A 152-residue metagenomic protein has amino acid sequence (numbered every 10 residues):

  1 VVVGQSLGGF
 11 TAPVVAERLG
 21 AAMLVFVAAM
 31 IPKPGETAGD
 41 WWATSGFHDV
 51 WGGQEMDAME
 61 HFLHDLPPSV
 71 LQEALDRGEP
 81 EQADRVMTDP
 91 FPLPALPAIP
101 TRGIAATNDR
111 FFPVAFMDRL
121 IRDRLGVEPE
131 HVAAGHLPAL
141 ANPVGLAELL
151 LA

Functional and structural regions predicted by a protein language model:
V3-G8, A12: Gly/Ala-rich beta-loop-alpha elbow adjacent to hydrolase catalytic centers
V15, L120, L149-L150: Hydrophobic residues on the short alpha-helix immediately C-terminal to a glycine-rich phosphate/catalytic loop
E17-M59, R85-V86, P90-F91, F112-V114 (+1 more regions): Flexible "cap/lid" loop of the alpha/beta hydrolase fold
D76-P94: Active-site nucleophile elbow and catalytic-triad environment of alpha/beta-hydrolase enzymes
P97, G103-A105: Short beta-strand/loop motif that positions the catalytic acidic residue of the alpha/beta-hydrolase fold
T107-A133, L140: Conserved loop-alpha-helix segment in the C-terminal half of the alpha/beta-hydrolase fold that carries the catalytic
L140-A152: Post-His helix in hydrolase/transferase enzymes
